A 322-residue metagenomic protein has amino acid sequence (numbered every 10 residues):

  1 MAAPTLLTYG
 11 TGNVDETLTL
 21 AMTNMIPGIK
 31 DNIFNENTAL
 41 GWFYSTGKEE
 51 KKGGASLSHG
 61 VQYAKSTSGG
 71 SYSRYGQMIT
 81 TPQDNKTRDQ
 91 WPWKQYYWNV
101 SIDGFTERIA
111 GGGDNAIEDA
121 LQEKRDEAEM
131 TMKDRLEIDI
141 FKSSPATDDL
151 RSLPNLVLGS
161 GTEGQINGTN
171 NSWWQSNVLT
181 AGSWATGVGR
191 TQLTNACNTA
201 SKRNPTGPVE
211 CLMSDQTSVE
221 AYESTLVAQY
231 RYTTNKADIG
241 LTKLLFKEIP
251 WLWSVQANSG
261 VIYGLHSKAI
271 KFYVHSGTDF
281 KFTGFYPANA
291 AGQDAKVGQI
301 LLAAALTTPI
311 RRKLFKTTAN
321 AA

Functional and structural regions predicted by a protein language model:
A2-A322: Flexible, glycine/threonine- and acidic-rich loop/arm segments that mediate assembly and lattice contacts in viral
